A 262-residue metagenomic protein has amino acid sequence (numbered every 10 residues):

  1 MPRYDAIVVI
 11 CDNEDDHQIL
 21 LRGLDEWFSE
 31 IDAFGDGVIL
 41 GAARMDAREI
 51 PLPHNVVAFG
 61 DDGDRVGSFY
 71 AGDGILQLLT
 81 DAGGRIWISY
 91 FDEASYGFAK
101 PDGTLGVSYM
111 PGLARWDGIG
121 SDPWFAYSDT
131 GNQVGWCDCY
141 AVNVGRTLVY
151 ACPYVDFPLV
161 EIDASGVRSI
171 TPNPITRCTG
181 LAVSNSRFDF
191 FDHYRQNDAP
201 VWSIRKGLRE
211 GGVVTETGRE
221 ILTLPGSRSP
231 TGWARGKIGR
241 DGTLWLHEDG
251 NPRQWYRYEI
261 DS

Functional and structural regions predicted by a protein language model:
M1, G41-P51, I88-M110: Short, conserved, GDST-rich strand-edge loop motifs in beta-rich repeat architectures
M1-M45: Blade-loop segments of beta-propeller domains
Y4-D12, L52-G63, D102-G120, V201-E210: Beta-propeller blade signature
D15-G23, G63-Y70, D122-Q133, G166-P172 (+1 more regions): A short beta-strand motif characteristic of beta-propeller blades
R22-D36, Y70-G83, N132-V142, N173-H193 (+1 more regions): Repeated scaffold domains used in trafficking and secretory/extracellular systems, primarily beta-propellers
V38-L40, I86, V149, F188-F190 (+1 more regions): Hydrophobic beta-strand positions that form the internal "hydrophobic ladder" of WD40/Gbeta-like beta-propeller blades
A43-D46, F91-E93, V155, Y194 (+1 more regions): Residue-level signature of beta-propeller blades and closely related beta-rich strand-turn architectures in secreted
R235-S262: Blade-level signature of beta-propeller repeat domains, shared across WD40, Kelch, NHL, RCC1 and BNR/Asp-box propellers
